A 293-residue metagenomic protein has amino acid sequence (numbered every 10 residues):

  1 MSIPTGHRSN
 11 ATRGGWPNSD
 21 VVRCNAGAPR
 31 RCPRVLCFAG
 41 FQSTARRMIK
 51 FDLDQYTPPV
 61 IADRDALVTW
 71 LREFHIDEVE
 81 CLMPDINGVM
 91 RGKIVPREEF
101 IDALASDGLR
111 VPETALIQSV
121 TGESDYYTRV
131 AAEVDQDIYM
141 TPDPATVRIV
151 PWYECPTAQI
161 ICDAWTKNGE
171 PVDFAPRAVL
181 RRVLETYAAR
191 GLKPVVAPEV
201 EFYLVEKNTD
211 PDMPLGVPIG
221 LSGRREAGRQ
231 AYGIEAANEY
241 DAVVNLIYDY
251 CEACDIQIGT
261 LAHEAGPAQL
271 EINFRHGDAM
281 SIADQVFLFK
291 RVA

Functional and structural regions predicted by a protein language model:
S2-T12: Extreme N-terminal basic, low-complexity initiation segments that serve as generic localization/processing leaders
L36-R47: Short, Lys/Arg-enriched N-terminal segments with co-localized hydrophobic residues within the first ~10-30 amino acids
M48-T260, I282-L288: ATP/Mg2+-dependent ligation/transfer catalytic cores
V200, E264-I272: Short, conserved phosphate-binding/catalytic loop or strand-edge motifs used in phosphoryl-/nucleotidyl-transfer
